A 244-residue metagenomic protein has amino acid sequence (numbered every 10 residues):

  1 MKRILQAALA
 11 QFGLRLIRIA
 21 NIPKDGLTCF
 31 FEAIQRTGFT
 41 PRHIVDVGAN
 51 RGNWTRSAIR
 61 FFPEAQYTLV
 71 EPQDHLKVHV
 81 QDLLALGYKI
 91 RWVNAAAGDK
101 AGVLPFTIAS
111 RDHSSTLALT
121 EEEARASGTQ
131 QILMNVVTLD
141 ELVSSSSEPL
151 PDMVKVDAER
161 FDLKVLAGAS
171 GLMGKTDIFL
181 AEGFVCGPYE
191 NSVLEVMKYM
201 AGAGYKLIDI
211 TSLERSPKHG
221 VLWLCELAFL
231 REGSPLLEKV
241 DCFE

Functional and structural regions predicted by a protein language model:
M1-E244: Phosphate/nucleotide-binding beta-alpha loop and adjacent structural elements of enzyme active sites
